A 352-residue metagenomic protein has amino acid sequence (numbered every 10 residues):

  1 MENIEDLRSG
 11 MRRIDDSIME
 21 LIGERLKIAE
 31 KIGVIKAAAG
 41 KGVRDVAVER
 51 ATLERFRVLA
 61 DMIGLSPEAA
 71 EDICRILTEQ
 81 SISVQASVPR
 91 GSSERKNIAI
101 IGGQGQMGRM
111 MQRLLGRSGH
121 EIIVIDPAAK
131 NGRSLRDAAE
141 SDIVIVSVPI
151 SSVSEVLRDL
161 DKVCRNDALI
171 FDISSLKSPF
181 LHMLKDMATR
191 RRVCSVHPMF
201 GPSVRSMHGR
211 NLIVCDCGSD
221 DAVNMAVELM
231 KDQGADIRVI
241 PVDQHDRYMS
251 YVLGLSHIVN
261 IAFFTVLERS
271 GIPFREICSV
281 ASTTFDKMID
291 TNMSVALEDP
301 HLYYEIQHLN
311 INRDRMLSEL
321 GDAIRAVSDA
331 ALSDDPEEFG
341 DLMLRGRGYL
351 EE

Functional and structural regions predicted by a protein language model:
M1-A99, R113, R117: Extended, charge-rich alpha-helical interface modules
G103: NAD(P)H cofactor-binding loop motif with strongest signal on the N-terminal glycine-rich segment
Q106-M107: Hydrophobic/small residue at the entry helix of a nucleotide-binding pocket
I122-R136: Adenosine-cofactor binding site in Rossmann-like domains, unifying the SAM/SAH pocket of S-adenosylmethionine-dependent
L135-A139, I143-M187: Rossmann-fold NAD(P) dinucleotide-binding segment
K177-D236, M249: Rossmann-fold dinucleotide-binding core
Q233-L255: Conserved Rossmann-fold dehydrogenase catalytic segment
E276-E351: Interdomain hinge/lid region at the active-site interface of Rossmann-like NAD(P)-dependent oxidoreductases
